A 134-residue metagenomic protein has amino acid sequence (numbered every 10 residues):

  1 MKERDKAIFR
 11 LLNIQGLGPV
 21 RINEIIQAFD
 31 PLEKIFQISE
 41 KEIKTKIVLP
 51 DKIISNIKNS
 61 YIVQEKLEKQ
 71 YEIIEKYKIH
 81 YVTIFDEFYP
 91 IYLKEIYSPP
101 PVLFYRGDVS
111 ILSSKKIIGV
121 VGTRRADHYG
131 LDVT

Functional and structural regions predicted by a protein language model:
M1-D132: Short, positively charged patches
